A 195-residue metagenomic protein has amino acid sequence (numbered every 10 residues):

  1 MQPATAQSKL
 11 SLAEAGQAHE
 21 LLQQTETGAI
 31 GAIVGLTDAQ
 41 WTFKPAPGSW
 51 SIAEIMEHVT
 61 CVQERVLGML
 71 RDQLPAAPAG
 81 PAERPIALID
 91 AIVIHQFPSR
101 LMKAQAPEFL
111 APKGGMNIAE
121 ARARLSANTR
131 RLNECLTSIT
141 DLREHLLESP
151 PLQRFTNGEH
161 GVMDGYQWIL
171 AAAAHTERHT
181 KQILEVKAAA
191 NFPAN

Functional and structural regions predicted by a protein language model:
Q2-Q23: Extreme N-terminal tail/first-helix region
S11, A15-A18, I118-A121, G165 (+1 more regions): Amphipathic alpha-helical coiled-coil segments and their boundaries
G28-G31: N-terminal secretory signal peptides
D38-W41: Short amphipathic helix-turn modules centered on a small-residue break
F43-S99, R130, E134-N195: Short, contiguous alpha-helical
R100-G115: Conserved C-terminal alpha-helical bundle
K113-L125: A short, structured beta-strand-centered segment in the mid-to-C-terminal lobe of catalytic cores from group-transfer
